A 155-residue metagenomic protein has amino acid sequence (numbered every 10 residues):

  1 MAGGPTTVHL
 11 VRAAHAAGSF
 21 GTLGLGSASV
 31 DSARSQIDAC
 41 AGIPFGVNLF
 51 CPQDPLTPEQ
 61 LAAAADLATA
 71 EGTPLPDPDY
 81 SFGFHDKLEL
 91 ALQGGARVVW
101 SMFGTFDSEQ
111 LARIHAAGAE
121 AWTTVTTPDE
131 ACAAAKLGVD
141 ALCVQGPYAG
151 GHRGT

Functional and structural regions predicted by a protein language model:
M1-T155: Active-site entrance/lid segments in N-terminal catalytic domains of soluble metabolic enzymes
